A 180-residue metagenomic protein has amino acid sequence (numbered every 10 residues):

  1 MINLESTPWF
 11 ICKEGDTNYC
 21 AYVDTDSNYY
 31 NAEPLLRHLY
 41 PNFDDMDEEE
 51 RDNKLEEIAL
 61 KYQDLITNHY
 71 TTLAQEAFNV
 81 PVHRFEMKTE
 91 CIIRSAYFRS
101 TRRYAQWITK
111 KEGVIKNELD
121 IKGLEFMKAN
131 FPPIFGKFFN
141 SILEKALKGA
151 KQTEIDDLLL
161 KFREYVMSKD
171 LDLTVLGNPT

Functional and structural regions predicted by a protein language model:
M1-V23, A32-T180: DNA-dependent DNA polymerase catalytic subunits
Y29: Catalytic core of nucleotidyl cyclases, primarily class III adenylyl/guanylyl cyclases
